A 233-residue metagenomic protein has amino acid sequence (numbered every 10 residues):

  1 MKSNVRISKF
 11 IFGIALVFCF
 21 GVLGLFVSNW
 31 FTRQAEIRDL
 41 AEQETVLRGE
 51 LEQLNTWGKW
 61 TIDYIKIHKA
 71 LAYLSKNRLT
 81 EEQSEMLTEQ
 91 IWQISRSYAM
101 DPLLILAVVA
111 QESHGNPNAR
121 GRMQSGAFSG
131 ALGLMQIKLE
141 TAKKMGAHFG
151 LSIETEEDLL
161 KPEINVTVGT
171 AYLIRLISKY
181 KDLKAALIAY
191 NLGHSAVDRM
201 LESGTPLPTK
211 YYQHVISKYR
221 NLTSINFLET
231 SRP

Functional and structural regions predicted by a protein language model:
M1-E36: Single-pass membrane-anchoring alpha-helices
V22-G24, D39, Q53, R175: Acidic/proline-rich low-complexity IDRs
W30-L54, G58-T61: Heptad-repeat positions
Q53-P233: Catalytic glycan-binding domains that act on GlcNAc-containing polysaccharides
